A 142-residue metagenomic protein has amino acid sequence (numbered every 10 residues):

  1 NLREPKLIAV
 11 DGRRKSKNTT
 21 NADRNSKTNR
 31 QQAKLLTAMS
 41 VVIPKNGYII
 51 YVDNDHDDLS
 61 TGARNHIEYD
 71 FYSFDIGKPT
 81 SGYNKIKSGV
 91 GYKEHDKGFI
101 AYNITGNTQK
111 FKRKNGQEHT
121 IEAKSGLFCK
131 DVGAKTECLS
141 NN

Functional and structural regions predicted by a protein language model:
N1-N142: Glycan-processing catalytic domains of CAZymes
